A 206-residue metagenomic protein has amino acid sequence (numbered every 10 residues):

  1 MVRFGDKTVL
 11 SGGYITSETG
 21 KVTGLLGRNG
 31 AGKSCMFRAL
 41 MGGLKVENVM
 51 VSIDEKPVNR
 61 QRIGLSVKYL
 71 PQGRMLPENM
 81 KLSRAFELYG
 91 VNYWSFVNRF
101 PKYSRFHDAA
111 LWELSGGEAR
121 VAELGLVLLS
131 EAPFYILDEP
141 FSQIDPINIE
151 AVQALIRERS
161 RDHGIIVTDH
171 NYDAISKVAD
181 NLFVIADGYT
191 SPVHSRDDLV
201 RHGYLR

Functional and structural regions predicted by a protein language model:
L26-R28: The feature captures the beta-strand-to-loop junction immediately N-terminal to the Walker
M41: Helix-to-loop junction immediately C-terminal to a conserved catalytic motif
V46-L65: Conserved ABC transporter NBD signature motif
Y69, G73, E78-Y93: Q-loop/switch helix immediately C-terminal to the Walker
A110-L114, E118: Conserved ABC ATPase signature
E139-P140: Walker B catalytic motif
Y189-R206: Conserved beta-strand-loop-alpha-helix hinge in the C-terminal portion of ABC ATPase nucleotide-binding domains
